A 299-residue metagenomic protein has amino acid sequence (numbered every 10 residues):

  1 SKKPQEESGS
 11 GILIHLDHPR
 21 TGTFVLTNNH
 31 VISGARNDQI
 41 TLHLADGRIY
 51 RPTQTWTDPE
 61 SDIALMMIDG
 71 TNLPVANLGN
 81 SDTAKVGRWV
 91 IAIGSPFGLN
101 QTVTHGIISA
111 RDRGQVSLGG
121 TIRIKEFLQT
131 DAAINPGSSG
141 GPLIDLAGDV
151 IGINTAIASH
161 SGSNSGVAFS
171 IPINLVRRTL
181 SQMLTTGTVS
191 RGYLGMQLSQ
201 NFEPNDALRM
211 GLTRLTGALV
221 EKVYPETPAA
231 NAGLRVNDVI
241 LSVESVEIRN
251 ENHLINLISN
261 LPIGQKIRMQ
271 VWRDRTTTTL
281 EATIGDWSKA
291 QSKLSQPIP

Functional and structural regions predicted by a protein language model:
S1-T216, E221-P225, A230-A232, E251-K266 (+2 more regions): Serine-dependent protease modules
N77, G233, L241-S242, E247: Exposed loop and linker-edge segments at protein-protein interfaces
N237: Conserved catalytic motifs of ABC-family nucleotide-binding domains
